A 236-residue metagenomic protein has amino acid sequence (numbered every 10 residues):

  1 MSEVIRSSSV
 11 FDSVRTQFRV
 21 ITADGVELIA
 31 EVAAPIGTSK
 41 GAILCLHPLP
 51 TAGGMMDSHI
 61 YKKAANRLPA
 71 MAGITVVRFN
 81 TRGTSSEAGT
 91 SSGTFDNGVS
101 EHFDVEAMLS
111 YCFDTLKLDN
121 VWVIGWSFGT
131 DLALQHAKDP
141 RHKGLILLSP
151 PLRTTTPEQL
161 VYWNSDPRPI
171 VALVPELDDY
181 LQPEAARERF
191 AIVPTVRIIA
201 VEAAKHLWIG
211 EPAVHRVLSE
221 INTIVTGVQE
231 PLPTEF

Functional and structural regions predicted by a protein language model:
M1-T22, V26-I36, F128, L232-F236: An N-terminal hydrophobic leader/cap segment in hydrolases
A23-L116: Serine-hydrolase catalytic machinery in alpha/beta-hydrolase-like enzymes
I124-A133: Gly/Ala-rich beta-loop-alpha elbow adjacent to hydrolase catalytic centers
R153-T154, E176-L181, H206-L207: Acidic catalytic loop of the alpha/beta-hydrolase fold
E158-L160, L181-A191, A213: Short alpha-helix in the alpha/beta-hydrolase fold that links the catalytic acid
D166-P167, V171-V174, D178: Short beta-strand/loop motif that positions the catalytic acidic residue of the alpha/beta-hydrolase fold
A191-L207: Catalytic histidine neighborhood in serine/cysteine hydrolases with alpha/beta-hydrolase-type architecture
A204-V217: Catalytic histidine-centered segment of alpha/beta-hydrolase-like enzymes
